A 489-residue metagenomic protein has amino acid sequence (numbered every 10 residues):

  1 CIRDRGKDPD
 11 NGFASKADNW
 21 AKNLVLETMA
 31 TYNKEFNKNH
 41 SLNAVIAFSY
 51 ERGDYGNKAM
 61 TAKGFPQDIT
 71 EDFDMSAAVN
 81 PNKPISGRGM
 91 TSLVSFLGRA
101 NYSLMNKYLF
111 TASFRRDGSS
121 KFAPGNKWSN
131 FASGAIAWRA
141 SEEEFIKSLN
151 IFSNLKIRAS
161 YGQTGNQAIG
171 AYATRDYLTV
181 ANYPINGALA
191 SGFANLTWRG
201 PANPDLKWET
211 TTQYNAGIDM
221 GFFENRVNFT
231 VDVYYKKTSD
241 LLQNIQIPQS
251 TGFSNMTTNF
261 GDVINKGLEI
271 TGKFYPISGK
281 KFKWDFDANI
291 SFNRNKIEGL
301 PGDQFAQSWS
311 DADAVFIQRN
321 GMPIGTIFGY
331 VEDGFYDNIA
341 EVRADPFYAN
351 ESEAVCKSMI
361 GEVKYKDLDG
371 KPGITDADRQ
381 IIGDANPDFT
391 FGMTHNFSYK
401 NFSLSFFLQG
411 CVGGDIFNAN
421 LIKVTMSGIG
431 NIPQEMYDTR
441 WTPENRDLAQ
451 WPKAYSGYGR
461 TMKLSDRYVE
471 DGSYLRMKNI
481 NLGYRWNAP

Functional and structural regions predicted by a protein language model:
R3, D8-M322, L464-P489: Extracellular/periplasmic, surface-exposed regions of secreted and cell-surface proteins
L26, Y32, G261-P387, S398 (+2 more regions): Gram-negative outer-membrane beta-barrel transporters
T70-G89, N182-P201, A314-I382, I432-Y468: Flexible glycine-rich, low-complexity coil/linker segments exposed to the extracellular/periplasmic environment
A78, S119, C411-P489: Extracytoplasmic gating/loop element in the C-terminal half of outer-membrane beta-barrel translocons and assembly
L404-Q409: Flexible, acidic glycine-rich loops studded with aromatic residues
